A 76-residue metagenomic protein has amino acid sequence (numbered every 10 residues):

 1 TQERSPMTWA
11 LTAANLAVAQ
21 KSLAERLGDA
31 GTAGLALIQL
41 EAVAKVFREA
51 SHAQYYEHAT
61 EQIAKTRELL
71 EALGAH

Functional and structural regions predicted by a protein language model:
T1-H76: Intrinsically disordered, low-complexity regions
